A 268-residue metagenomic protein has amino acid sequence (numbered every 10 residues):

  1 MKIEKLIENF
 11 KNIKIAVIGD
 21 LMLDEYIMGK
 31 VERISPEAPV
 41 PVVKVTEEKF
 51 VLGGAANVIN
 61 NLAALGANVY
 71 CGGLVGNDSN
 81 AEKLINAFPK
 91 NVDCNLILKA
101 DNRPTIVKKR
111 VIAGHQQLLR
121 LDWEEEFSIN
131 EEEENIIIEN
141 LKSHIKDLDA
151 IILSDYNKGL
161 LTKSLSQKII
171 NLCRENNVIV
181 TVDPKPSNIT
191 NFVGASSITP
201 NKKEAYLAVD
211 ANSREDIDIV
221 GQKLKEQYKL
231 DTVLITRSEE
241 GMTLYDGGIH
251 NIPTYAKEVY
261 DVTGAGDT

Functional and structural regions predicted by a protein language model:
M1-E32: Positively charged, low-complexity intrinsically disordered leader regions
K2-L6, P36, V40-I106: Substrate-binding N-lobe of the ribokinase-like
A16-I18, R120, D149-I152, T181 (+2 more regions): Structural motif
T46-F50, P253-A265: Short pre-catalytic strand/loop immediately N-terminal to key active-site residues, enriched for Gly-Thr
L96-R103, R110-I145: Conserved phosphate-binding/catalytic loop of the ribokinase/pfkB sugar-kinase fold
D147-L160: Short acidic, glycine-rich surface-loop motifs adjacent to enzyme active sites
G159-P253: Conserved phosphate/ATP/ADP-binding segment of small-molecule kinases
N201, G266-D267: Short, conserved phosphate/pyrophosphate- and ester-handling motifs at nucleotide-, phospho-/glycolipid
